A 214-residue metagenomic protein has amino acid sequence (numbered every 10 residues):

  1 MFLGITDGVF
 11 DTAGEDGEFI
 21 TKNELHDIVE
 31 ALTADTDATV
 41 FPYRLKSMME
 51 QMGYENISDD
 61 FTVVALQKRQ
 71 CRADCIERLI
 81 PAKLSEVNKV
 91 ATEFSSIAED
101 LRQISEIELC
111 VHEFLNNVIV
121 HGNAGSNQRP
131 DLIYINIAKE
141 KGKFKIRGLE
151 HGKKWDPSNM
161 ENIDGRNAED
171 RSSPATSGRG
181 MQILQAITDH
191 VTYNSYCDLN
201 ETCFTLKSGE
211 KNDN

Functional and structural regions predicted by a protein language model:
M1-G53: Active-site-proximal, acidic helix/loop segment immediately C-terminal to a metal-coordinating Asp/Glu
T6, R102-R129, A186: Conserved ATP-binding N-box helix of the HATPase_c
G8, H151, K207-S208: Conserved post-beta-strand hinge residue in the HATPase_c
F19, N23, T36-T39, M52-L109 (+1 more regions): Bergerat-fold GHKL ATPase/HATPase_c domain
Y43-P81, R171-S172, Q182-N214: Flexible, glycine-/charge-rich segments associated with ATP-binding catalytic modules
R129-I137: A conserved short beta-strand within the histidine kinase catalytic ATPase domain
N136, G142-R147, C203: Short, highly conserved beta-strand within the GHKL-type HATPase_c fold
K145-S177: Glycine-rich/acidic phosphate-handling loop/turn and adjacent ATP-lid/helix of nucleotide-binding kinase/ATPase domains
